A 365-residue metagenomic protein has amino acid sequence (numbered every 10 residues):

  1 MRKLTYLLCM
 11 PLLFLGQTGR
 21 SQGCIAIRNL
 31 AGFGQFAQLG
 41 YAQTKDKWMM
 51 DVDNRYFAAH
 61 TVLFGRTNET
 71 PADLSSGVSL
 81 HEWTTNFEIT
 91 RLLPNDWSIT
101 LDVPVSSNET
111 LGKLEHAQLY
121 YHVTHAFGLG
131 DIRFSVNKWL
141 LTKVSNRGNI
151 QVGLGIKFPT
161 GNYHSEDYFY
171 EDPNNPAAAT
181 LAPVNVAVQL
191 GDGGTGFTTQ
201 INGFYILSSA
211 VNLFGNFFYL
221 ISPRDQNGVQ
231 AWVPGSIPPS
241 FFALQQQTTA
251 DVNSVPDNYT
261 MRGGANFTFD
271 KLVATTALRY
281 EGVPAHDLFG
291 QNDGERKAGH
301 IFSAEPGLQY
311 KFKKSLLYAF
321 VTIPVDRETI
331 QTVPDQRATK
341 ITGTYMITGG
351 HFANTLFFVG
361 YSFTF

Functional and structural regions predicted by a protein language model:
M1-C24: Bacterial Sec-dependent N-terminal signal peptides
L4, G77-W139: Long, hydrophobic/aromatic-enriched structural stretches that serve as scaffold segments
G19-F64, E69-P71, L141-Q151, P159-H164 (+1 more regions): Outer-membrane beta-barrel biogenesis signature
Q38-Y41, V52-N54, F87-R91, L101 (+9 more regions): Residues on the lipid-exposed face of transmembrane beta-strands in outer-membrane beta-barrel proteins
W48, T61, W97-I99, K143-S145 (+3 more regions): Repeated loop/turn-to-beta-strand initiation elements of outer-membrane beta-barrel proteins
L63-A72, L220, D225-F365: Outer membrane beta-barrel transmembrane domains
G77-E82, T124-G130, Q189-G196, N253-D257 (+2 more regions): Short sequence motifs at beta-strands and strand-loop junctions characteristic of Gram-negative outer-membrane
L111-V252: Outer-membrane pore/translocation modules
